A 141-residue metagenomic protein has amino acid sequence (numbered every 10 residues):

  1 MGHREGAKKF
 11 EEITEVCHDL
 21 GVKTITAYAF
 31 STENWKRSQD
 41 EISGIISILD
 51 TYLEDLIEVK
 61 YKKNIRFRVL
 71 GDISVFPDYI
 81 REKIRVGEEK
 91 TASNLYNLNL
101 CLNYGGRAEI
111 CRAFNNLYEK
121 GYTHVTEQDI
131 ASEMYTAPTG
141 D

Functional and structural regions predicted by a protein language model:
M1-D141: Flexible, compositionally biased loop and terminal segments
